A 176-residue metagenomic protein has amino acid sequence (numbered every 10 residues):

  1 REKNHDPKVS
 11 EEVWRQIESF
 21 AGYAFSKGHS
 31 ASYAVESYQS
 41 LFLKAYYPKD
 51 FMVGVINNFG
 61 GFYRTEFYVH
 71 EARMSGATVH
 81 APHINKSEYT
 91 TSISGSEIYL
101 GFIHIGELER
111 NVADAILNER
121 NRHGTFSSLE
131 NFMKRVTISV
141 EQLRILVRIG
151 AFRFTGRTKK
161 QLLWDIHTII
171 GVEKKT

Functional and structural regions predicted by a protein language model:
R1-T176: Noncatalytic, beta-rich nucleic-acid-contacting surfaces in large DNA/RNA-processing enzymes
